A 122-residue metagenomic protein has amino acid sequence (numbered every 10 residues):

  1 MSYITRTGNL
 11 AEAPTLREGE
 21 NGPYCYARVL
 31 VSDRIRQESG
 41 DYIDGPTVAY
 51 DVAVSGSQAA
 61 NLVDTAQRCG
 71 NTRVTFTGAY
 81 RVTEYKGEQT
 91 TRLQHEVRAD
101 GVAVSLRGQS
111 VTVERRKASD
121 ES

Functional and structural regions predicted by a protein language model:
M1-S122: Single-stranded nucleic acid-binding surfaces, predominantly the OB-fold ssDNA-binding core
